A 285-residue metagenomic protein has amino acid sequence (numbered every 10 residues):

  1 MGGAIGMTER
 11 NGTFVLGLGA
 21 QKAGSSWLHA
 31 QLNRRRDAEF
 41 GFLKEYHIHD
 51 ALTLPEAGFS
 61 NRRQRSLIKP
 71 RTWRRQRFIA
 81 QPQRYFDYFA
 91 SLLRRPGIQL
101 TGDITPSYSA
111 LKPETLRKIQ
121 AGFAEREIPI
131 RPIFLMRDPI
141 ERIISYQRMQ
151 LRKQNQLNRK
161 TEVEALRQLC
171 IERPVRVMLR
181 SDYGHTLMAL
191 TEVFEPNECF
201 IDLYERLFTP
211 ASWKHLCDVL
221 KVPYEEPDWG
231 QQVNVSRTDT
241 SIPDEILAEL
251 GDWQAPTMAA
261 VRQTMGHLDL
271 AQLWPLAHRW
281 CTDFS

Functional and structural regions predicted by a protein language model:
M1-Q99, D103-T105, K153-L166, F194 (+1 more regions): PAPS-dependent sulfotransferase catalytic core
G24-H29, I48-D50, A57-G58, Y108-P113 (+3 more regions): Short catalytic/ligand-binding loop motif for oxyanion handling, primarily in non-cytosolic enzymes, centered on
K44, I133, R137, M178 (+2 more regions): The conserved 3'-phosphoadenosine-5'-phosphosulfate
R71-T72, D103-S109, A165-L179, N234-A248: Surface-exposed cleft-lining segments at the edges of enzyme active sites
R75-P82, Y108-E114, M178, E205-P210: Acidic-and-aromatic substrate-binding clefts and catalytic sites of carbohydrate-active enzymes
P82-F89, L116, Q120, L187-M188 (+1 more regions): Generic structural signal for well-ordered alpha-helices, preferentially at hydrophobic/aromatic core positions
L111-I133: ATP-dependent NMP and nucleoside kinases share a basic, alpha-helical "lid"
R126-Y146: Conserved phosphate-donor/acceptor-positioning beta-strand/loop module used by diverse small-molecule
